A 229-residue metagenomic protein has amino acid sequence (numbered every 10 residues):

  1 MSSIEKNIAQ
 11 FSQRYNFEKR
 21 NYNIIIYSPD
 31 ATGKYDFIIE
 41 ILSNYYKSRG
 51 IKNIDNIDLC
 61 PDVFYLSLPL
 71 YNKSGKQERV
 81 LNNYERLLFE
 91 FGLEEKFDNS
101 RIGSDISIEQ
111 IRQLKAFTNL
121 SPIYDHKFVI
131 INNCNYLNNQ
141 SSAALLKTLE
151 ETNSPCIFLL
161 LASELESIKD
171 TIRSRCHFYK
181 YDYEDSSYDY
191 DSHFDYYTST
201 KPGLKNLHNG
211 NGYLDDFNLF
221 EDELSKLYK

Functional and structural regions predicted by a protein language model:
M1-I57, S154-I157, A162-K229: Charged, glycine-rich active-site and insertion segments that engage polyanionic ligands
M1-Q140: Clamp-loader machinery-focused feature within the broader ASCE/P-loop NTPase space
R79, L149-E150, Y179-Y181: Alpha-helix boundary/interfacial micro-motifs
A116-S121, A143-L160: Conserved catalytic/switch belt of AAA+ P-loop NTPases
Y136-L137, E151, S167: Residues immediately C-terminal
Q140-A144, T171: Generic recognition of short, well-ordered alpha-helical segments
